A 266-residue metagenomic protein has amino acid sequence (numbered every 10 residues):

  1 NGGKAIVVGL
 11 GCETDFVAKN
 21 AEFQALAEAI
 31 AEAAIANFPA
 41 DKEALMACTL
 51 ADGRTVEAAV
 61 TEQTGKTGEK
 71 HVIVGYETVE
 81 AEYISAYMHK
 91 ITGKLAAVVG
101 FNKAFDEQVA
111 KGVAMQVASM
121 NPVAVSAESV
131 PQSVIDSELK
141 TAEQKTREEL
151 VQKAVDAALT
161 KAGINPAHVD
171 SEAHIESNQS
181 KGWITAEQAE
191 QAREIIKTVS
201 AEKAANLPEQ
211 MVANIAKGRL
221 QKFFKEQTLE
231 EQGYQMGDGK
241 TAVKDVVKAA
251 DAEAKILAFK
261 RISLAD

Functional and structural regions predicted by a protein language model:
N1-D266: N-terminal assembly/interaction segments in proteins that build large macromolecular machines
